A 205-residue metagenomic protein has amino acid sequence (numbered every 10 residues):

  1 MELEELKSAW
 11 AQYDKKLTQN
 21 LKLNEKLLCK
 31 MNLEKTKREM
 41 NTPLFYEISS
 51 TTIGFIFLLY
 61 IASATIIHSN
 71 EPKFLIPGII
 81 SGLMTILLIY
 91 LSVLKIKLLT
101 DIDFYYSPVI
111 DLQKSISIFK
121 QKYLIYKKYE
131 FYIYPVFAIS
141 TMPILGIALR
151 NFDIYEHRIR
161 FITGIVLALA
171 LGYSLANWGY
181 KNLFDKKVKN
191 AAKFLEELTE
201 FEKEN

Functional and structural regions predicted by a protein language model:
L3, W10, K73-I89, G164-A168: Alpha-helical transmembrane segments
E5-C29, L99-V109: Short, charged cytosolic
K30-L33, Y106-I125: Short membrane-interface loop/juxtamembrane segments of multi-pass integral membrane proteins
E39-S50, F119-I133: Loop-to-transmembrane-helix entry motif
I48-S63, Y132-I144: Canonical alpha-helical transmembrane segments of integral membrane proteins
L91-L99, G172-N182: Alpha-helical transmembrane segments of multi-pass membrane proteins
Q113, L183-N205: Cytosolic/matrix-facing juxtamembrane and C-terminal tails of multi-pass cellular membrane proteins
A138-L169: Hydrophobic alpha-helical transmembrane segments and immediately flanking/interface helices in integral membrane
